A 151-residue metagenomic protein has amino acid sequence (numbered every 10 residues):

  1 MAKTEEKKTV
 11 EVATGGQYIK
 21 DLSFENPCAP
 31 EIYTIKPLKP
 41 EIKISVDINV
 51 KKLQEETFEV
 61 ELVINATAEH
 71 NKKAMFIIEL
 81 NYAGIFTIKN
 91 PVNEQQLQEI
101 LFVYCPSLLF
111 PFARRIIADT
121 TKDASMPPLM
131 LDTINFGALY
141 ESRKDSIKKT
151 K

Functional and structural regions predicted by a protein language model:
M1-K151: N-terminal intrinsically disordered, cationic/polar leader segments that include organellar targeting peptides
